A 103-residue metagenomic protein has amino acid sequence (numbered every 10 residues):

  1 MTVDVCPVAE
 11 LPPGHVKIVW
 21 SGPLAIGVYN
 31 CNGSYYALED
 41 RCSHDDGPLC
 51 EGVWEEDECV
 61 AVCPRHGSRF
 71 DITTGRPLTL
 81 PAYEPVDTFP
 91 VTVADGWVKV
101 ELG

Functional and structural regions predicted by a protein language model:
M1-D57, D71-I72, R76, P85-G103: N-terminal pre-ligand scaffold of iron-sulfur
C42, C63-H66: Short cysteine clusters
V60-A61, Y83: Short loop/turn motifs at secondary-structure junctions and domain boundaries
